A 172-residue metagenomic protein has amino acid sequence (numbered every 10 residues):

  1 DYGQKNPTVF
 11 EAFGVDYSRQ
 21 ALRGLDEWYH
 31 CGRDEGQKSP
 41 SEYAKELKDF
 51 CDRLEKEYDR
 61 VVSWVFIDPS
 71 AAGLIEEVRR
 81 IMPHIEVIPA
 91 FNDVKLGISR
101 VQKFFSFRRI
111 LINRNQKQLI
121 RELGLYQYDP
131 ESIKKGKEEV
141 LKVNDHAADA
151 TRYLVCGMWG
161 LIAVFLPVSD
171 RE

Functional and structural regions predicted by a protein language model:
D1, S169-R171: Short, intrinsically disordered, charge-balanced linker/junction segments flanking boundaries in proteins
D1-V15: Gly/Thr-rich phosphate-binding beta-strand-loop-beta motif of the actin/hexokinase/Hsp70
E11, S18-K142, W159-F165, E172: Mg2+-dependent endonuclease catalytic cores in nucleic-acid-processing enzymes, primarily RNase H-like
